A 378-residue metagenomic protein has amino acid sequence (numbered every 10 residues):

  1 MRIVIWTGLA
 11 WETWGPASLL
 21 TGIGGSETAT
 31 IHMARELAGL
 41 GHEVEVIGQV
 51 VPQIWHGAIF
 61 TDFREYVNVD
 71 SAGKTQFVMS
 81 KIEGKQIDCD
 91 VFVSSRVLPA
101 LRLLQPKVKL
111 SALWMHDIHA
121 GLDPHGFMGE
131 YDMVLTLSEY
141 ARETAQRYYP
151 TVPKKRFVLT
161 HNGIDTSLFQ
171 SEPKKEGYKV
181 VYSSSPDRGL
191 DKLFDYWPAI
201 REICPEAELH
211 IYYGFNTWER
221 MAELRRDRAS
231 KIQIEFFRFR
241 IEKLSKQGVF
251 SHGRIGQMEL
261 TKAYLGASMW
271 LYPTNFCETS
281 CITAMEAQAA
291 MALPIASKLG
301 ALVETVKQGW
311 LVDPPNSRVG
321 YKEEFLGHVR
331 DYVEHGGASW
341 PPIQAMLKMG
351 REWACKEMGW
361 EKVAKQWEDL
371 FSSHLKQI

Functional and structural regions predicted by a protein language model:
H32, I47-A141: Extended catalytic core of nucleotide-activated donor transferases of GT-like folds
D132-R147, T151-Q170: Donor nucleotide-sugar binding/catalytic pocket of nucleotide-sugar-dependent glycosyltransferases
P173-G189, L193-R201, H210: Conserved donor-binding/catalytic core segment of Leloir-type glycosyltransferases
E223-M258: Nucleotide-activated donor-binding/catalytic signature segment of Leloir-type glycosyltransferases, i.e., the conserved
L265-T279: Acidic donor-binding loop of glycosyltransferase active sites
L293-A296: Short hydrophobic beta-strand element within catalytic cores of glycosyltransferases and related nucleotide-activated
V303-E334: Change "using UDP/GDP/dTDP sugars" to "using nucleotide sugars
G320, G337-S372: A charged, aromatic-enriched C-terminal amphipathic alpha-helix characteristic of glycosyltransferases across folds
